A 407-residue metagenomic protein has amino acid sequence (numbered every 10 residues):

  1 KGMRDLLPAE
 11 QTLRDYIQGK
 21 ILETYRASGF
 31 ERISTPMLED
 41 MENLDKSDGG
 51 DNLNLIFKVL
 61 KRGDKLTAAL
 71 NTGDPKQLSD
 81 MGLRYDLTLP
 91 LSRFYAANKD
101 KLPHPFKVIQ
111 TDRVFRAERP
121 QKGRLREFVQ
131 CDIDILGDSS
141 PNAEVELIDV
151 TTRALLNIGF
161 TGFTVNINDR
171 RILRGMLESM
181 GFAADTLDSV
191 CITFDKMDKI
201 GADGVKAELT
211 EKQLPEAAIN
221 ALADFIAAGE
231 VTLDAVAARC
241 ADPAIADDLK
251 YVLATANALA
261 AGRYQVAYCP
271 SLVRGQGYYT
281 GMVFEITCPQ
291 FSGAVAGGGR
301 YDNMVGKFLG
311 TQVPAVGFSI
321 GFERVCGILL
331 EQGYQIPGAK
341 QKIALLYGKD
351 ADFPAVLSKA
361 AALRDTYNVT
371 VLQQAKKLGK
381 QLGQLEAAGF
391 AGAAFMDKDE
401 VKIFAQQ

Functional and structural regions predicted by a protein language model:
K1-Q11, A68-N71: Auxiliary tRNA-acceptor-end handling modules of aminoacyl-tRNA synthetases
L13-F30, E39-D40, P75-L78, D86-L102 (+2 more regions): Positively charged, Gly/Ser-enriched RNA/tRNA-binding surfaces
R32-S34, I56-L60, G82-R84, K107-Q110: Short, conserved beta-strand segments within well-ordered enzyme catalytic domains that often line or immediately flank
T35-N54, I167-S179, L272-T280, K377-A387: Beta-rich nucleic-acid/ligand-interaction surfaces
M37-M81: Polyanion/phosphate-binding surface patch
D45-L60, A184-D188, I286-P289, F390-M396: Short, structured secondary-structure boundary patches
N52-A68, G181-V205: Acidic, His- and aromatic-enriched active-site or binding-groove loops in soluble protein domains that engage sugars
